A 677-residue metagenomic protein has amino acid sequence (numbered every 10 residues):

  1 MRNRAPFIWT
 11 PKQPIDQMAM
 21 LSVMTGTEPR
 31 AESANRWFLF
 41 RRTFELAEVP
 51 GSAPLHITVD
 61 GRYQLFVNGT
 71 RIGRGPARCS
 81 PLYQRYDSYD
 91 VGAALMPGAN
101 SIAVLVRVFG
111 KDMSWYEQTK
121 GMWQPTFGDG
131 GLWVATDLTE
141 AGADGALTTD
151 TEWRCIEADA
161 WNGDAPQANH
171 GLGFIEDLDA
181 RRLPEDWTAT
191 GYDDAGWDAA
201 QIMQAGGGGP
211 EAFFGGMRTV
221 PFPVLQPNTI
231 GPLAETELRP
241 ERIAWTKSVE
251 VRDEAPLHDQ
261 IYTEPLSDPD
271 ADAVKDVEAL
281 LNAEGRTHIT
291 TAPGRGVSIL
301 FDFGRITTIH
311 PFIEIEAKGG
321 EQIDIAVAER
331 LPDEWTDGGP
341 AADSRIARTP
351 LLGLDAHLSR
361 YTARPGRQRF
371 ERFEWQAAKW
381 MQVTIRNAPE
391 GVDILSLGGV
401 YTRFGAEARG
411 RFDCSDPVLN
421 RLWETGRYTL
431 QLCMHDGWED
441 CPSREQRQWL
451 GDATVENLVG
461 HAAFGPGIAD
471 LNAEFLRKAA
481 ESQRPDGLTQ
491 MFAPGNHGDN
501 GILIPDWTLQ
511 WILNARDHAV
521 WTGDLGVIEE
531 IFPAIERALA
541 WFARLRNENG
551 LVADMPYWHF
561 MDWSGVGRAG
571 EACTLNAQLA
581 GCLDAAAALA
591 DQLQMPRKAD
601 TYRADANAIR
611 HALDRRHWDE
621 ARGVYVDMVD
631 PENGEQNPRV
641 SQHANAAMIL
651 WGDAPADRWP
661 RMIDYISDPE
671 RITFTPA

Functional and structural regions predicted by a protein language model:
M1-S443, D452, G467-L471, Q490-A493 (+4 more regions): Extracellular/oxidizing-compartment recognition motifs
Q448-A677: Active-site core of glycosidic bond-cleaving carbohydrate-active enzymes
